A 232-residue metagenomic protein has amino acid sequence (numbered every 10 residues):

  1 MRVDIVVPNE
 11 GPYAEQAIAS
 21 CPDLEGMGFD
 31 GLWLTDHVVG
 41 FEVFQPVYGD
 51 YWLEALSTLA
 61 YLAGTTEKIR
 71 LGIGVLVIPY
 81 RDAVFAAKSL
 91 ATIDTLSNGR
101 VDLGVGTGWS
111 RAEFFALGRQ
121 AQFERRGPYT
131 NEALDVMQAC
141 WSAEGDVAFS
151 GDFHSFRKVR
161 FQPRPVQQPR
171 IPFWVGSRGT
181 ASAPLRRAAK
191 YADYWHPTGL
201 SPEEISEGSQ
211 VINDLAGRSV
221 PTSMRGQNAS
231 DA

Functional and structural regions predicted by a protein language model:
M1-A232: Active-site-adjacent structural elements that line small-molecule/cofactor binding pockets in enzymes
